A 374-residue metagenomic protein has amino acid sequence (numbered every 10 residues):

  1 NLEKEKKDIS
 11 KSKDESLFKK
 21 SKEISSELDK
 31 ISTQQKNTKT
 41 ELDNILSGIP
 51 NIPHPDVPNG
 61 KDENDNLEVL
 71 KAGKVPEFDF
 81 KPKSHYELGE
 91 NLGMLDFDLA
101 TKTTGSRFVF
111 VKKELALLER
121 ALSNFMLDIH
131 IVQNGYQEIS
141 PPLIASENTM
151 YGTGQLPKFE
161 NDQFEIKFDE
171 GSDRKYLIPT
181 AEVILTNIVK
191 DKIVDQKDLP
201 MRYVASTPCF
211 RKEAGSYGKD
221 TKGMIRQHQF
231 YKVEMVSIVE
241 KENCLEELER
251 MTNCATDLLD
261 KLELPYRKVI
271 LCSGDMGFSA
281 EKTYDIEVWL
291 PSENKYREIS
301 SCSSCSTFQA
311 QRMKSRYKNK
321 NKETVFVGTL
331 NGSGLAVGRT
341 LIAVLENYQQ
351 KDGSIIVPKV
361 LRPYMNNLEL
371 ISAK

Functional and structural regions predicted by a protein language model:
N1-P76, E90, M94: N-terminal alpha-helical targeting/anchoring segments
K71-K374: TRNA-recognition modules of translation machinery and tRNA-sensing kinases, especially anticodon-binding
